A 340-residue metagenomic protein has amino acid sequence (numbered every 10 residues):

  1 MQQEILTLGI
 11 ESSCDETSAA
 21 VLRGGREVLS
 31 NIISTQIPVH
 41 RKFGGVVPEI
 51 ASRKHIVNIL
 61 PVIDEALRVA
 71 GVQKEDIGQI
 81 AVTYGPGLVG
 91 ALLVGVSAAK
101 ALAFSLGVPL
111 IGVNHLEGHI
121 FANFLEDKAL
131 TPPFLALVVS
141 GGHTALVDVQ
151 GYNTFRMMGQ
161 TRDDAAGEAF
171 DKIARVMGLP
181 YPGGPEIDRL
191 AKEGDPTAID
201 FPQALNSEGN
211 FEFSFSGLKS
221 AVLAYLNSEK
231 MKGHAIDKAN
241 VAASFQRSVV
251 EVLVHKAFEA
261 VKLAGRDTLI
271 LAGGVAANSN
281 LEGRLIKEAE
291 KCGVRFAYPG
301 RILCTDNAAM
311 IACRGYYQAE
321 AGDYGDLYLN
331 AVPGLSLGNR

Functional and structural regions predicted by a protein language model:
M1-I5, V113-L135: Conserved phosphate-binding catalytic cores of ATP/NTP-utilizing and phosphoryl-transfer enzymes
E4-D76, V82-P86, H115, H119: N-terminal beta-alpha supersecondary unit
T17-L22, A136-V138, T144-D148: Short beta-strand scaffold segments in enzyme catalytic cores
V82-G107, L125, S279-E288: Short Gly/Thr/Asp-enriched flexible loops that form oxyanion-binding sites at enzyme active sites
G112-V113, I286-I311: Conserved phosphate-binding/catalytic loops in two-lobed NTP-binding clefts
K128, G151-D195, K219-S220, A224-E229: Glycine-rich phosphate-binding loop plus the immediately following alpha-helix
R189-L269, N278-C292, A319-G322, N339-R340: A contiguous, well-structured pocket-lining segment that forms one wall/lid of small-molecule binding clefts in soluble
P299-L337: Glycine-rich phosphate-binding/hydrolytic loop that grips phosphoryl groups
